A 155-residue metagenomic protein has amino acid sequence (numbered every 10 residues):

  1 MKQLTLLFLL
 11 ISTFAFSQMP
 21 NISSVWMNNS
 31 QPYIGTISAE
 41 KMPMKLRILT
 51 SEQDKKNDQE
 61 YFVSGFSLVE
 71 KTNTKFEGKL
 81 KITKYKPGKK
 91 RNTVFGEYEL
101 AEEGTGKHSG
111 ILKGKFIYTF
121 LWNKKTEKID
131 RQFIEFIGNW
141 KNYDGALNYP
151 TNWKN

Functional and structural regions predicted by a protein language model:
Q3-T13: Sec-dependent N-terminal signal peptides
A15-S17: Boundary at the C-terminal end of the N-terminal hydrophobic targeting segment
M19-N155: Central antiparallel beta-sheet cores of small beta-barrel/beta-sandwich binding domains
